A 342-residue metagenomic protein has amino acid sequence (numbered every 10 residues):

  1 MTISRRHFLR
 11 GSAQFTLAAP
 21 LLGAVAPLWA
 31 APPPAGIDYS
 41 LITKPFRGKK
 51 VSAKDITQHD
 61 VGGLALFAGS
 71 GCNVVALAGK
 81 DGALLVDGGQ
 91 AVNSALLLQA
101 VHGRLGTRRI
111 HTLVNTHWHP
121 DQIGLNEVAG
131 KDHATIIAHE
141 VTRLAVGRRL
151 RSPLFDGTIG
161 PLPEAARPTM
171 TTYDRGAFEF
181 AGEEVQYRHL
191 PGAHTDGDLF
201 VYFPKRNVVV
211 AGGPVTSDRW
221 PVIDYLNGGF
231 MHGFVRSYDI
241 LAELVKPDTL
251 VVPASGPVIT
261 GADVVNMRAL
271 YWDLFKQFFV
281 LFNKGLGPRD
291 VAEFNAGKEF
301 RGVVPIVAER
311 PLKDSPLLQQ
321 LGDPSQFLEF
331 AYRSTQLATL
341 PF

Functional and structural regions predicted by a protein language model:
M1-A19: N-terminal secretory signal peptides and thylakoid transit peptides that target proteins across membranes
L9-A13, P288-F342: C-terminal regulatory/interaction regions
T16-D81: Zn-dependent metallo-beta-lactamase
D55-G103, V201-G213: Conserved beta-strand hairpin/beta-sheet module of binuclear metal-dependent hydrolase folds, prominently
I56, L66-F67, G160-M170, H189-G192: Short Gly/Pro-enriched turn/cap motifs at secondary-structure boundaries
G63, L77, D87, H117 (+9 more regions): Divalent metal-coordination and catalytic microenvironments
G82-A83, Q90-V92, A177, E184 (+2 more regions): Metallo-beta-lactamase
G103-A177, D196: Active-site HxH/HxHxD metal-binding segment of metal-dependent hydrolases
